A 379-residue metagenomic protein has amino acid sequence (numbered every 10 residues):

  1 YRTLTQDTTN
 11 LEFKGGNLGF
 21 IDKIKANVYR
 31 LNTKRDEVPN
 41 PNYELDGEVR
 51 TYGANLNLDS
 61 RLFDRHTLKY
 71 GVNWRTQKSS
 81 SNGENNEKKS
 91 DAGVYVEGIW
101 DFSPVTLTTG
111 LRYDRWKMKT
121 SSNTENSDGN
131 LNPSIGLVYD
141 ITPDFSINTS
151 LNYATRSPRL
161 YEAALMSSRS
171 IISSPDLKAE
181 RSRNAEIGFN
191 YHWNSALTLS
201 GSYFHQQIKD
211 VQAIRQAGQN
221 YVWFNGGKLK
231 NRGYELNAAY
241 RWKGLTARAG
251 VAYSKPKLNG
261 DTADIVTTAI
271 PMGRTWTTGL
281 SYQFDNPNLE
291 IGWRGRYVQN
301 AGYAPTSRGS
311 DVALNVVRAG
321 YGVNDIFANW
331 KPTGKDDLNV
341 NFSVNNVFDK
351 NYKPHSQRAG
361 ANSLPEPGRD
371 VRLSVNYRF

Functional and structural regions predicted by a protein language model:
Y1, V38-D46, N57, S79-N86 (+7 more regions): Extracellular loop and loop/strand-boundary signature of outer-membrane beta-barrel proteins
Y1-L18, G47, E125-N126, N132 (+8 more regions): Outer-membrane beta-barrel signature, preferentially recognizing the C-terminal barrel domain of Gram-negative
L4-N148, N152, L197-Y203, R241 (+1 more regions): Face-selective signature of the C-terminal outer-membrane beta-barrel domain
L11-G15, A54-S60, V94-W100, I135-Y139 (+8 more regions): Residues on the lipid-exposed face of transmembrane beta-strands in outer-membrane beta-barrel proteins
N27-T33, N73-Q77, R112-W116, N152-A154 (+9 more regions): Outer-membrane beta-barrel pore domains and translocons
T33-P39, Q77-G83, M118-S122, R156-E162 (+6 more regions): Outer-membrane beta-barrel proteins
D64, L107, L199-Q207, F224-S307 (+2 more regions): Gram-negative outer-membrane beta-barrel transporters
T149, K243, T268-F379: Conserved C-terminal beta-signal and adjacent last beta-strands/turns of outer-membrane beta-barrel proteins
